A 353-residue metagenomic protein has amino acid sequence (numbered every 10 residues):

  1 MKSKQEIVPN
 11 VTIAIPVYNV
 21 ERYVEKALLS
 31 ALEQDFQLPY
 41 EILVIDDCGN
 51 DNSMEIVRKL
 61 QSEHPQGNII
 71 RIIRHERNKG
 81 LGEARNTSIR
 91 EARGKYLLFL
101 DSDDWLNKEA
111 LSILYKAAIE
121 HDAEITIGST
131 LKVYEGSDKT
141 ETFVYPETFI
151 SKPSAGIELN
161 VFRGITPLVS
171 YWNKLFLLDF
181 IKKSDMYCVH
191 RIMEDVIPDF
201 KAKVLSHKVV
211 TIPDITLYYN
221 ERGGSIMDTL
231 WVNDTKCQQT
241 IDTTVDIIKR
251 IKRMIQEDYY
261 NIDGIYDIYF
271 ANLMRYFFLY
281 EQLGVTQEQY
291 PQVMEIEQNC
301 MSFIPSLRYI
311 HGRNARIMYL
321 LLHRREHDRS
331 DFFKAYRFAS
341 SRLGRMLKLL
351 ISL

Functional and structural regions predicted by a protein language model:
P9-T12, S30, E41, I197: Cell-envelope/extracellular polymer assembly enzymes that use nucleotide-activated donors
V20-E33, Y40: Short, well-formed alpha-helical segments that are part of the catalytic scaffolds of diverse glycosyltransferases
S30, D46-I56, R77: A conserved acidic beta->alpha catalytic loop
P39-C48, R71-H75, S102: Short beta-strand/loop segment that forms part of the nucleotide-sugar
H75-A92, I113: Glycine-rich, basic loop-to-helix element that forms the pyrophosphate-binding segment of sugar-nucleotide handling
L97: Short aromatic/hydrophobic "clamp" motif used to bind/position activated sugar donors
S102-I212, Y219-K236: Donor-binding/catalytic cores of nucleotide-activated saccharide and glycerol-phosphate transferases/polymerases
E281-L353: Membrane-interface aromatic/basic loop that binds lipid-linked glycans or pyrophosphate carriers, typified by
